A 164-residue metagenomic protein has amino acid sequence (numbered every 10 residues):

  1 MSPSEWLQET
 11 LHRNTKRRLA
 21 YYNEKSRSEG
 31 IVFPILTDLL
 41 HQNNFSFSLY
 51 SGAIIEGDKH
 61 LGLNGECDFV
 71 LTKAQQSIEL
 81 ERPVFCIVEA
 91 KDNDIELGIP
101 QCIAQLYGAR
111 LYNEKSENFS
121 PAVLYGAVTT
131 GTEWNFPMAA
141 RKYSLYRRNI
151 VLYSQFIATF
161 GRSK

Functional and structural regions predicted by a protein language model:
S2-V123, N135-K164: A short, conserved, highly charged catalytic patch centered on acidic carboxylates
A127-N135: Short, conserved secondary-structure transition motifs
